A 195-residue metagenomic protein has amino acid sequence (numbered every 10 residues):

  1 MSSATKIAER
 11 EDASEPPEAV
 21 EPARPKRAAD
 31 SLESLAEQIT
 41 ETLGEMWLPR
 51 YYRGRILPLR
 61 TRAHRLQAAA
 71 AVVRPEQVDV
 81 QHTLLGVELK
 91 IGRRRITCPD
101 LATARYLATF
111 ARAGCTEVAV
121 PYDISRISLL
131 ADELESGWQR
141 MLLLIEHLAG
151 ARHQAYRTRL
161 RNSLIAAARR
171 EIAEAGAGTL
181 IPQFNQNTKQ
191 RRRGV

Functional and structural regions predicted by a protein language model:
M1-E18: N-terminal acidic, proline/glycine-rich, low-complexity intrinsically disordered segments
E21-A69: Negatively charged, low-complexity tracts enriched in Asp/Glu with abundant Ser/Thr
A28, L32-A36, L101-A104, W138-M141 (+4 more regions): Short amphipathic alpha-helical segments that mediate assembly, nucleic-acid/protein binding, or membrane association
L66-G92: Short aromatic-glycine-(Arg/Gly/Cys) micro-motifs in beta-strand/loop hairpins
K90-R95, E133: Secondary-structure transition/turn motif
C98-E117: A short, charged, amphipathic alpha-helix used as a generic interaction element across diverse proteins
T116-I172: Short, mixed-charge low-complexity intrinsically disordered segments
N187-G194: Alpha-helical oligomerization segments
